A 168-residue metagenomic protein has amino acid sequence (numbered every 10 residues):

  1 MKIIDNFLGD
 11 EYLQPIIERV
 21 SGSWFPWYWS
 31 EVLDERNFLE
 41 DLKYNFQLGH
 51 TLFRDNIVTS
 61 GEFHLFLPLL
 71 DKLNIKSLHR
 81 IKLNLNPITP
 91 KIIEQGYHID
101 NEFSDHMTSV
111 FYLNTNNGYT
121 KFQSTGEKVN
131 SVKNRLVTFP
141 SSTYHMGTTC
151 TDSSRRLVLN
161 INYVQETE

Functional and structural regions predicted by a protein language model:
M1-K76: Non-heme Fe(II)/2-oxoglutarate
L70-P90: A short glycine-rich, His/Asp/Glu-containing loop-to-beta-strand
N84, V110-Y112, K121, T148 (+1 more regions): Residues in well-ordered beta-strands of folded domains
I92-Y97, S104-H106, Y112-V132: A short beta-strand-loop-beta hairpin characteristic of the jelly-roll/cupin
G96-H98, Y144-D152: Short beta-strand His + acidic residue motifs that chelate non-heme Fe in jelly-roll/DSBH and cupin folds
S109-F111, S153-E168: A short hydrophobic beta-strand segment most commonly corresponding to one strand of the jelly-roll/cupin
V129-M146: Conserved metal-binding segment of the jelly-roll/cupin
